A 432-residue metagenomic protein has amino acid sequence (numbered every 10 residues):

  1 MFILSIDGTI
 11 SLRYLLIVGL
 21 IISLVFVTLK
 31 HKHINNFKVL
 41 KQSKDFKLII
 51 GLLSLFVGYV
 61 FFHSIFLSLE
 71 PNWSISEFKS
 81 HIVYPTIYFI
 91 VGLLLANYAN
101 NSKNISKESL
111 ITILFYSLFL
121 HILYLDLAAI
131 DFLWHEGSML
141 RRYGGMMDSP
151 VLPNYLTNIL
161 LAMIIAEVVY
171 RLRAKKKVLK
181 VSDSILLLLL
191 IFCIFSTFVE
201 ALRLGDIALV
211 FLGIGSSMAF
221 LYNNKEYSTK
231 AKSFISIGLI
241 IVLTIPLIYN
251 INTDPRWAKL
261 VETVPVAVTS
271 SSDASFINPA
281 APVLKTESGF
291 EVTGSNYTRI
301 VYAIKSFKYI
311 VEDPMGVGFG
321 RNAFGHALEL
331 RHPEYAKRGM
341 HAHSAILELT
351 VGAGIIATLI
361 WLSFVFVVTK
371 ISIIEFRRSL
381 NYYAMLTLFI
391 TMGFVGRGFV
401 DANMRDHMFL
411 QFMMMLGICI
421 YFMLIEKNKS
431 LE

Functional and structural regions predicted by a protein language model:
M1-S68, W73, N101-T112, Y170-I185 (+2 more regions): Transmembrane signal-anchor hairpin modules in multi-pass inner-membrane enzymes, especially those that act on
V18-V25, I165, V210-S216, L386-E432: Transmembrane alpha-helices of multi-pass inner-membrane enzymes
K47, T112, Y116-F119, Y222 (+3 more regions): Hydrophobic transmembrane alpha-helices and their immediate junctions
I49-F61, P71-N97, E108-S109, I113 (+2 more regions): Aromatic-anchored transmembrane helix interface
I105-H135, P150-K225: Alpha-helical transmembrane segments of multi-pass inner-membrane proteins
K107, I111-L114, K177, I185-I191 (+5 more regions): Loop-to-helix entry and N-terminal half of a specific, functionally important transmembrane alpha helix in multi-pass
F220-F290, I304-V311: A membrane-periplasm/extracellular boundary helix in multi-pass inner-membrane enzymes that assemble envelope glycans
G289-A353: Long extracytoplasmic/lumenal interhelical loops at the membrane interface of multi-pass membrane proteins
